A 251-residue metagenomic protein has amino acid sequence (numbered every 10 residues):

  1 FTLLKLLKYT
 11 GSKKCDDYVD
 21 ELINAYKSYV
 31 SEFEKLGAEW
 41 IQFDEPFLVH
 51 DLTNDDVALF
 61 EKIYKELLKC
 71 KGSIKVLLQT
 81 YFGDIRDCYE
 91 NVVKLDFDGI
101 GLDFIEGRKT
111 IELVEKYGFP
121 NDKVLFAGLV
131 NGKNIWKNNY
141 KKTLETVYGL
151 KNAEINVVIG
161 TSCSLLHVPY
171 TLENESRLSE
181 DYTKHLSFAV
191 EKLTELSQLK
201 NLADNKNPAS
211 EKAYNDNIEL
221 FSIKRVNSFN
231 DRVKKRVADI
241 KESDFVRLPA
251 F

Functional and structural regions predicted by a protein language model:
F1-F251: Domain-level signal for soluble alpha/beta catalytic cores
